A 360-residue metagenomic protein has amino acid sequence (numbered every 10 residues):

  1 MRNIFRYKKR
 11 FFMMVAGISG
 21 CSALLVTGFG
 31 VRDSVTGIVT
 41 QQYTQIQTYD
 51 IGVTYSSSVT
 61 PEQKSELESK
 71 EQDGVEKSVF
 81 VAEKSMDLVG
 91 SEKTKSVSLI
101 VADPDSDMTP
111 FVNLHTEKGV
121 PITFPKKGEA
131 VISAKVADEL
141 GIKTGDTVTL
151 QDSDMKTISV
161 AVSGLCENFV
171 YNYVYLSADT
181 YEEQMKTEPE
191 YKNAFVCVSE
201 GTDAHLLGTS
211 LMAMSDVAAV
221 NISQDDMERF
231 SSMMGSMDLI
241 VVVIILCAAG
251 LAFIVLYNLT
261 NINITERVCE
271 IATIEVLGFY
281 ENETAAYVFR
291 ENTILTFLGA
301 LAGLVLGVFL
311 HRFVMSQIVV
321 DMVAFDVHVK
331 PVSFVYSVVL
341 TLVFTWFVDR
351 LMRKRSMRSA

Functional and structural regions predicted by a protein language model:
M1-G20, G30, N263, F289-R290 (+1 more regions): N-terminal Sec/SRP start-transfer signal
F11-S96, T209-A213, A219: Hydrophobic, regular-secondary-structure patches
M14-L24, D238-N258, L295-G303, S337 (+2 more regions): Alpha-helical transmembrane segments of integral membrane proteins
V35-V39, G208-F253, I262-E266, Y287 (+1 more regions): Peri-transmembrane interface segments
Q41-Q42, S65-K77, V81-T147, S159-A161 (+1 more regions): Short beta-strand boundary microenvironments
I46, F124, L165-H205, Q224: Small-residue transmembrane helix packing/gating motifs
M237, E283-Y287, A300-A360: Short helix-loop junctions at transmembrane helix boundaries
D238, A252-I294: Interfacial "coupling" helices/loops that link adjacent transmembrane helices in transporter permeases
